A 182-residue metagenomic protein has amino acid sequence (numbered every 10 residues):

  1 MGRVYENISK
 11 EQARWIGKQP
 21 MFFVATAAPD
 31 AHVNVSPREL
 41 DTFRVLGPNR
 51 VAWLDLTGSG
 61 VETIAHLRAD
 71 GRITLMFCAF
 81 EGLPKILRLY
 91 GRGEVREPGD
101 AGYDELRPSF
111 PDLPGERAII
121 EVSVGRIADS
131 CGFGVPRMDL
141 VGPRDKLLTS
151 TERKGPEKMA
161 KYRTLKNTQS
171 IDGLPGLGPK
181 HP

Functional and structural regions predicted by a protein language model:
M1-P182: Binding-site signature for planar aromatic cofactors or substrates
